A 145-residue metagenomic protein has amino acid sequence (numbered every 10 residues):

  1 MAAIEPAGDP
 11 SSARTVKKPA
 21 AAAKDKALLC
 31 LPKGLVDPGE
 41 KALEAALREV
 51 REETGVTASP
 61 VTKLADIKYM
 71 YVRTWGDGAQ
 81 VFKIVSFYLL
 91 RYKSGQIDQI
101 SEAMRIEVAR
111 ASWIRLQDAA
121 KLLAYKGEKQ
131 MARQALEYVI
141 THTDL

Functional and structural regions predicted by a protein language model:
M1-P32: N-terminal strand-loop-strand
D25, G78-I84, R105-V108: A generic structural micro-feature
C30, F82, W113: Short aromatic/basic micro-patch
L31-A65: The catalytic Nudix box helix
G55-Q96: Active-site segment of metal-dependent pyrophosphate-handling enzymes, primarily the Nudix hydrolase catalytic core
Q99-A132: NUDIX/MutT-family hydrolases
